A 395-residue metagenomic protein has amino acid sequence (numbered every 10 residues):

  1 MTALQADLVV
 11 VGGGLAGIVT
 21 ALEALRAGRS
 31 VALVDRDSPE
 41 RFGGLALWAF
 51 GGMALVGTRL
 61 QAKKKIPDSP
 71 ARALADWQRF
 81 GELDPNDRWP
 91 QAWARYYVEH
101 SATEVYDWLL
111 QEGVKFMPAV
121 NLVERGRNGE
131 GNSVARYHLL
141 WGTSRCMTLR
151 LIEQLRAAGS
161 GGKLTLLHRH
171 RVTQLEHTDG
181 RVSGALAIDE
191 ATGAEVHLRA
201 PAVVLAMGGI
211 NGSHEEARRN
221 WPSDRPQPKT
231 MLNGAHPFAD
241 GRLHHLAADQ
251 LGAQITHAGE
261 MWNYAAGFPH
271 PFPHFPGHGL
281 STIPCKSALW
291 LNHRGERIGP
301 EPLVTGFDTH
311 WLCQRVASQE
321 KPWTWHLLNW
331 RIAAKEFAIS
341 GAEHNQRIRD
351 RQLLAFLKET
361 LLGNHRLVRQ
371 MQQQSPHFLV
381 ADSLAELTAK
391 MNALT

Functional and structural regions predicted by a protein language model:
T2-A16, A32: Beta1/beta-strand and adjacent pyrophosphate-binding region of the FAD-binding site in flavoprotein oxidoreductases
A16, P39, E296: Conserved Rossmann-like nucleotide-cofactor binding loop
A21, L25: Gly/Ala-rich phosphate-binding loop of Rossmann-like dinucleotide-binding domains, activating on the conserved
R26-L47: Glycine-rich FAD pyrophosphate-binding loop
F42, A94-V196, H214-A217, F268-P269: Conserved redox-cofactor binding core of oxidoreductases
G52-V98: Glycine-rich active-site loop/strand segments that organize a redox cofactor
A194, L198-F268: Glycine-rich loop(s) and the adjacent beta-strand/alpha-helix scaffold that form part
A253-L394: An anion/pyrophosphate-binding glycine-rich loop and adjacent beta-alpha core in soluble alpha-beta enzymes
